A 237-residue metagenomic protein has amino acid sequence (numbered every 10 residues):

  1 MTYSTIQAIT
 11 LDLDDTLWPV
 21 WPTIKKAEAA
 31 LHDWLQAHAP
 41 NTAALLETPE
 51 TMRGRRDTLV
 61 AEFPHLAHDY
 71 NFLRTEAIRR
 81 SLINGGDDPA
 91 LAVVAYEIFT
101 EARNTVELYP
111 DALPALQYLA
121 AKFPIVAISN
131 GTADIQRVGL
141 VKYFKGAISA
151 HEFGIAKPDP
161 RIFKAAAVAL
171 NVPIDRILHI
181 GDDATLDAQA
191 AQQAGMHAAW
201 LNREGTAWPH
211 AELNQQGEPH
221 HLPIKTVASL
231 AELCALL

Functional and structural regions predicted by a protein language model:
M1-I9, W21-P22, A37, A43 (+3 more regions): Asp-based, Mg2+/Mn2+-dependent phosphohydrolase catalytic module
T2-P110: N-terminal helical cap/lid subdomain that shapes the substrate entry/recognition surface in HAD-like hydrolases
